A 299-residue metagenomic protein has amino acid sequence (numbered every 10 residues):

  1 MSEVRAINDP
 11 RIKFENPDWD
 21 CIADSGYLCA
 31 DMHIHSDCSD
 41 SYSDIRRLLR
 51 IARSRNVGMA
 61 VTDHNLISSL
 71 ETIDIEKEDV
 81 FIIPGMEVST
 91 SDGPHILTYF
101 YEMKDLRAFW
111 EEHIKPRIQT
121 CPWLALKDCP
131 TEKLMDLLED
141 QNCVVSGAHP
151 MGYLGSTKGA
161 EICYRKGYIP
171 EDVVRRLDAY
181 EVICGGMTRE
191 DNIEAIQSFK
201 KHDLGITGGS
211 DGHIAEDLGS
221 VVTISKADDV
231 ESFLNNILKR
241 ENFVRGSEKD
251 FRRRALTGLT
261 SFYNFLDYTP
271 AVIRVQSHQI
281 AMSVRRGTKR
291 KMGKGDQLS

Functional and structural regions predicted by a protein language model:
M1-M32, S36-C38, I45-R50, L70-P84 (+3 more regions): Charged catalytic cores and adjacent phosphate/nucleic-acid-binding surfaces used for phosphate/nucleic-acid chemistry
H35-D37, L48-S68, V144-S146: Divalent metal-dependent hydrolysis catalytic cores, especially in the metallo-beta-lactamase
Y42, H64-I67, L126, G186-T188: Short beta->alpha connector loops
R55-N56, N142, V173-R176: Short loop/turn motifs at secondary-structure junctions
A60-V61, I83, V144-H149, T207-G209: A structural signal for short, well-ordered beta-strand segments and their strand-loop junctions that often border
H64, E87, P150, G212: Short, ordered loop/turn segments at secondary-structure junctions
P116-R165: Divalent metal-binding pocket/active-site signature
